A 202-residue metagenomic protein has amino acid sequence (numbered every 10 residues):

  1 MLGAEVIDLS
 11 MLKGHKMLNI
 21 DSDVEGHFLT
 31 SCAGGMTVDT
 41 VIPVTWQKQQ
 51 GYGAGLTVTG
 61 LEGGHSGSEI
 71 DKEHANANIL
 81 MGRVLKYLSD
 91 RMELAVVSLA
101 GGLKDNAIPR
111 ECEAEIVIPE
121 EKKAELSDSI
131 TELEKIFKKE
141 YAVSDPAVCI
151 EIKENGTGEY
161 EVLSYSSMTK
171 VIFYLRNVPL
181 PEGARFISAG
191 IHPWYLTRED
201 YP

Functional and structural regions predicted by a protein language model:
M1-Q49, E73, V97, Y195: Acidic/histidine-rich catalytic neighborhood of metal-dependent amide-processing enzymes
L9-S10, W46-G51, D105-P109, E199-P202: Short glycine/proline-enriched loop/turn "hinge" motifs that connect secondary-structure elements and lie
V38, A54-L56, A114: Hydrophobic residues positioned within well-ordered beta-strands of beta-sheet architectures
P43, T59, K153-N155: A structural detector for beta-sheet-dominated domains
Q47-G51, I70-A100, E120-E199: Acidic-enriched catalytic cores of C-N bond-cleaving enzymes acting on peptides and small amides
Q49-G67: Residues forming anionic-ligand binding surfaces in small-molecule and nucleic-acid pockets of primarily soluble enzymes
V58, I116-E120: Short beta-strand-to-loop capping motifs
G67, A100-E111: A structural signal for small-residue-enriched, beta-sheet-centric alpha/beta enzyme cores and oligomeric scaffold folds
